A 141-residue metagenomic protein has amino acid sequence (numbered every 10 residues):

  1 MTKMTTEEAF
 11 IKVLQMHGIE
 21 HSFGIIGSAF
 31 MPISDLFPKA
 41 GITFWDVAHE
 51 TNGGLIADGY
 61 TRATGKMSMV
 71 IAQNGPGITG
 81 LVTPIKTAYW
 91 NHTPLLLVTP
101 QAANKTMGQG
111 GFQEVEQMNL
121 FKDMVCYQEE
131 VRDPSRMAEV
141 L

Functional and structural regions predicted by a protein language model:
M1-L141: N-terminal alpha/beta PP-like core and its mobile active-site loop of ThDP/TPP-dependent enzymes
